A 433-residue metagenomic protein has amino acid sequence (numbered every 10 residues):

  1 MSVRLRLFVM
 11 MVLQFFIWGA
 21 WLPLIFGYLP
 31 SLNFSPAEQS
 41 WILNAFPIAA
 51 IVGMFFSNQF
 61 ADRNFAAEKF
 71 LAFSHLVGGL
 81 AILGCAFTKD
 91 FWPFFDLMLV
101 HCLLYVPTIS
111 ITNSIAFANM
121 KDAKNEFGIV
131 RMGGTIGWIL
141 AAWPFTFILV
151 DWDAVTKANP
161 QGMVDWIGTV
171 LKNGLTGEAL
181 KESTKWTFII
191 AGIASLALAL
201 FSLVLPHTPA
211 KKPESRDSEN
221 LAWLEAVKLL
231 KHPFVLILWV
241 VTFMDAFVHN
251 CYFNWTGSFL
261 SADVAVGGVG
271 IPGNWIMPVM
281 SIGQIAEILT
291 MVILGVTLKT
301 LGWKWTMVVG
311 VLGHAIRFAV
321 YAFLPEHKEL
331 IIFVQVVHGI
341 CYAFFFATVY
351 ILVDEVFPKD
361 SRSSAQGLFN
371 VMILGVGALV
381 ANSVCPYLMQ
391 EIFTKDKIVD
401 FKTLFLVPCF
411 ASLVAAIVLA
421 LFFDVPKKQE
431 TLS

Functional and structural regions predicted by a protein language model:
M1, T176, L205-V241, V266-G268: Juxtamembrane intracellular "pre-TM" segments in multi-pass secondary transporters
M1-P47, V235-T242, A246-V266, W275-V279 (+1 more regions): Helix-loop boundary and gating motifs at the non-cytosolic
V12, A81-C85, F91-I111, I115 (+2 more regions): Hydrophobic core of transmembrane alpha-helices in multi-pass small-molecule transporters, especially MFS/SLC-type
V52-A66, L149, L289-W303, M389-Q390: Helix-to-loop junctions at the C-terminal end of transmembrane segments in multipass secondary transporters
K69-L83, W305-V320: Structural signature of the two symmetry-related core transmembrane helices
C85-A86, A194-P206, L404-S433: Multi-pass alpha-helical transporter architecture, strongest for 12-TM Major Facilitator/SLC carriers used
F147-I193, Y387-S412: A membrane-interface helix-boundary motif in multi-pass transporters
A158-G168, L203-L224, Q429-S433: Flexible cytoplasmic inter-helical loops of multi-pass small-molecule transporters
